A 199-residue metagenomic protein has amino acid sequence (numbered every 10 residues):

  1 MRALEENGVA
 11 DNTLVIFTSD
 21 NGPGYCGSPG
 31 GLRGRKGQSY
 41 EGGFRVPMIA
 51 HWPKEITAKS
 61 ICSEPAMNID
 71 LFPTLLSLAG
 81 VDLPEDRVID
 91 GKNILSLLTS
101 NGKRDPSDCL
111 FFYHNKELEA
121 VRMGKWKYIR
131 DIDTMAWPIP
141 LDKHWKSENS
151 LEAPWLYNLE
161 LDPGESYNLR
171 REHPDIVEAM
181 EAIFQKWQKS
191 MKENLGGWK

Functional and structural regions predicted by a protein language model:
M1, E5, F72-L76, L95 (+5 more regions): Non-transmembrane alpha-helical segments in soluble domains of secreted/periplasmic/extracellular proteins
M1-E6, L32-V88, K92-R104: Substrate-binding rim/cap in mid-to-C-terminal beta-strand-loop elements of soluble/periplasmic
M1-P29: Metal-dependent active-site segment of extracytoplasmic phospho-/sulfohydrolases and closely related
V9-V15, R45, D105-D108, M123-W126 (+1 more regions): Loop/turn elements at helix/coil->beta-strand transitions in domains of secreted/extracellular proteins
A10, G27, E41-R45, A66-I69 (+4 more regions): Short, solvent-exposed loop/turn segments at the edges of secondary structure
L14-T18, M48-H51, P73-S77, C109-Y113 (+2 more regions): Structural recognition of the beta-strand scaffold that forms the well-ordered cores of secreted hydrolase catalytic
G22-S28, S100-S107, K192: Secretory-pathway/luminal and periplasmic proteins that interact with or process carbohydrate-rich
K36, Y40-E41, F112-R170: C-terminal, low-complexity/hydrophilic appendages and adjacent surface loops of extracellular/periplasmic anionic
